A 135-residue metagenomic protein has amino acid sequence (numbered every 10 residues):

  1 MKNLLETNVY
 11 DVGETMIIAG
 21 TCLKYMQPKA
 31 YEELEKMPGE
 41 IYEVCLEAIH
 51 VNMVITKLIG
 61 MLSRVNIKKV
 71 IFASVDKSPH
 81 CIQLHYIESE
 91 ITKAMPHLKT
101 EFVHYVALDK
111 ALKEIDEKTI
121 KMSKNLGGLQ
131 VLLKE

Functional and structural regions predicted by a protein language model:
M1-E135: Iron-sulfur-associated redox domains of electron-transfer enzymes in respiratory and anaerobic energy metabolism
